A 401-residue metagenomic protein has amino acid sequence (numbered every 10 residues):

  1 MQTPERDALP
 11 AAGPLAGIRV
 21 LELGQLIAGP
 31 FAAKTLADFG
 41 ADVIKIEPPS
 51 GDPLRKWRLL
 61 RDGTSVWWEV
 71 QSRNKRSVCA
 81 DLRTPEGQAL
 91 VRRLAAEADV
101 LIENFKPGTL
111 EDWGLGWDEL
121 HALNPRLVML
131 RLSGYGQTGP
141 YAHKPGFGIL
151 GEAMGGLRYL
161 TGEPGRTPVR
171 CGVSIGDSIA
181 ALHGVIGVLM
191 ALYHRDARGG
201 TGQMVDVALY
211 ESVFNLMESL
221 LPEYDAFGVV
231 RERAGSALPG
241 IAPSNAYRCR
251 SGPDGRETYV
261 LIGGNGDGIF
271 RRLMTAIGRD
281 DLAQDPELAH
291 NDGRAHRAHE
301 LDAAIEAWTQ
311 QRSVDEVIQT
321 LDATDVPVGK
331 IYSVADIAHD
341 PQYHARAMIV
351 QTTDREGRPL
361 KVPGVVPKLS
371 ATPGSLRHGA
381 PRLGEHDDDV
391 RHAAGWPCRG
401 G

Functional and structural regions predicted by a protein language model:
M1-R19, R231-E232, R248-P253, D336-G401: Terminal low-complexity tails and localization/encapsulation signals of metabolic enzymes
M1-R198, T353, P381-R382, H386-G401: N-terminal helix-loop segment corresponding to the beta1-alpha1 unit of nucleotide/adenylate-binding folds
V43, D322-D336, P397-G400: Short, well-structured beta-strand/strand-turn elements
S50, Y135-G136, L209-F214, S251-P253 (+3 more regions): Glycine-rich beta-alpha junction loops
Q137, G165-S174, D196-V213, E232-P239 (+2 more regions): Conserved Rossmann-fold dehydrogenase catalytic segment
A181-Q203, N215-A226, M274-D280: Oxidoreductase and adenylate-handling cofactor-binding alpha/beta cores
F227-C249: Active-site Gly/Thr loop motif
P243-T324, V328, A393: Aromatic-enriched alpha-helical interface/lid elements that frame and gate functional surfaces
